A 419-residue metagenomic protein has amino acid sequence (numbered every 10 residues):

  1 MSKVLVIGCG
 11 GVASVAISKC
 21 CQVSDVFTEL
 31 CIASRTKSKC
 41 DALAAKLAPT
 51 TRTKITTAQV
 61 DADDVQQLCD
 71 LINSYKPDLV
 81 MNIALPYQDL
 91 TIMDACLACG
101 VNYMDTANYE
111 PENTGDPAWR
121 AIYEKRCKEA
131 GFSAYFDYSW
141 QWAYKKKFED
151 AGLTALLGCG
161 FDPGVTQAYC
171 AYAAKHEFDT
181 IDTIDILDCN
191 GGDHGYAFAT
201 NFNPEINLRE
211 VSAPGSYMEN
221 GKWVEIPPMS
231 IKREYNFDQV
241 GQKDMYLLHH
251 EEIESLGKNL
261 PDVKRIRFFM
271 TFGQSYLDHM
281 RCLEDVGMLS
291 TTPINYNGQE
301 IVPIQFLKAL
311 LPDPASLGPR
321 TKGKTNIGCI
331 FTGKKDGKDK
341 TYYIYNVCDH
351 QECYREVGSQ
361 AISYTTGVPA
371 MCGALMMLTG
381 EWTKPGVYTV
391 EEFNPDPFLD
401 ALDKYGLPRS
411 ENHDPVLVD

Functional and structural regions predicted by a protein language model:
V4-G11: Conserved N-terminal Rossmann-fold NAD(P)-binding element of oxidoreductases
E29-C31: Short beta-strand element of Class I
T36-K39: Helix N-cap at the beta1-alpha1 junction of Rossmann-like dinucleotide-binding domains, i.e., the first residues
T50-D64: Rossmann-fold cofactor-recognition segment
D61-P77, Q88: Conserved Rossmann-fold cofactor-binding substructure of NAD(P)-dependent oxidoreductases
I72, D78-M81, Y103-D105: N-terminal Rossmann-like NAD(P) cofactor-binding module of classical short-chain dehydrogenase/reductase
P86-D89, M93-F202: Glycine-/Pro-rich loop/turn segments that contact NAD(P) or position catalytic residues in Rossmann-like domains
K175-D419: C-terminal catalytic/substrate-binding lobe primarily of soluble NAD(P)-dependent oxidoreductases
